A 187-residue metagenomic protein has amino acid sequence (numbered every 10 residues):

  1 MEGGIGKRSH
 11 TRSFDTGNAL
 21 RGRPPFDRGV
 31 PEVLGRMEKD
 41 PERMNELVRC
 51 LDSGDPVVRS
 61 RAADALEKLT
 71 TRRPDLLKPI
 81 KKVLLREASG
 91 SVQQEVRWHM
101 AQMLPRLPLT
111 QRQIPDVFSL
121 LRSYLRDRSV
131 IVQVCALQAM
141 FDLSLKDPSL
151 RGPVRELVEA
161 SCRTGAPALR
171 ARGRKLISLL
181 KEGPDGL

Functional and structural regions predicted by a protein language model:
E2-L187: Alpha-helical scaffold domains
